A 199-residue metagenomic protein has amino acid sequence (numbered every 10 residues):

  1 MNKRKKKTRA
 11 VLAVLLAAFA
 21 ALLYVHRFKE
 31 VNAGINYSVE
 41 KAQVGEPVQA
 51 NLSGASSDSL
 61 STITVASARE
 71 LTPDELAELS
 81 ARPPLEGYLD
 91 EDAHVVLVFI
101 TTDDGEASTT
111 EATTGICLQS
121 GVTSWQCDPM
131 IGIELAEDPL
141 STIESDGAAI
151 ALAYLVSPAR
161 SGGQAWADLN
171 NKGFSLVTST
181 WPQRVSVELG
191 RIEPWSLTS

Functional and structural regions predicted by a protein language model:
N2-L97, T101-S199: Conserved functional micro-motifs across diverse proteins
